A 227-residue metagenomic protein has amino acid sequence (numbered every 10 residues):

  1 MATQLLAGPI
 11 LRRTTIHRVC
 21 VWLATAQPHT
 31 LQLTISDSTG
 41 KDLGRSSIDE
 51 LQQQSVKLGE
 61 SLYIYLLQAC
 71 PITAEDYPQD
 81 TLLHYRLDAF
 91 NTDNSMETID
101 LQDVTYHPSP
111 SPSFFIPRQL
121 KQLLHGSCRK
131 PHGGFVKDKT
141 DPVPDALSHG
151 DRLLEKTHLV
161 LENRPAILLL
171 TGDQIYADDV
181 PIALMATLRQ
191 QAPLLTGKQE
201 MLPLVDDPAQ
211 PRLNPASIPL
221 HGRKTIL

Functional and structural regions predicted by a protein language model:
M1-L227: Extended recognition/assembly regions associated with phosphoester-bond processing machinery
